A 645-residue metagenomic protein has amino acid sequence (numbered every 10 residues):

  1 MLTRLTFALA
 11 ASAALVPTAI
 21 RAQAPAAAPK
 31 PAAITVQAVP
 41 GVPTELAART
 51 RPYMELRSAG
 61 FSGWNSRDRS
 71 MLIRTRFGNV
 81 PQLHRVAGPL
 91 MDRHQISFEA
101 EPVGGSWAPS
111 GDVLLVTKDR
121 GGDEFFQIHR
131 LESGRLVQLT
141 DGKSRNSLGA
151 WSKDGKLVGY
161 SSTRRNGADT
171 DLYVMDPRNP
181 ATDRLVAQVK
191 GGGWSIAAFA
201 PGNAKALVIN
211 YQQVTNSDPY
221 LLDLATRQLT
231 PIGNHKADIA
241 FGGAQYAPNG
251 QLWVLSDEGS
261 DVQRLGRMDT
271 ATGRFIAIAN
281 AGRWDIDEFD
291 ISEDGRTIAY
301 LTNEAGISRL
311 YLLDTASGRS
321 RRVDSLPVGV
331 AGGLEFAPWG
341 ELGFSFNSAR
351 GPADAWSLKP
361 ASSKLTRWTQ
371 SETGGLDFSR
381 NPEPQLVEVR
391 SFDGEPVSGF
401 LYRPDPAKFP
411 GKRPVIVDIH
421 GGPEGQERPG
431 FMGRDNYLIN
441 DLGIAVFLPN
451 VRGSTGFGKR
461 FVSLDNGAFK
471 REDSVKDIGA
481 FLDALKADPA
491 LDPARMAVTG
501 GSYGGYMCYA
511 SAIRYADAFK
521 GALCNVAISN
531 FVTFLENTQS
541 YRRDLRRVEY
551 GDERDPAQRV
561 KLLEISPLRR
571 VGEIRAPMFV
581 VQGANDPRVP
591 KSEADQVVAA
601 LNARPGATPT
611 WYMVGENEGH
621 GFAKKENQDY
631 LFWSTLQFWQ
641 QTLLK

Functional and structural regions predicted by a protein language model:
A24-S58, V86-V103, R130-R145, R165-G167 (+7 more regions): Multi-bladed beta-propeller domains
F61-S70, G105-V113, G149-L157, A197-K205 (+4 more regions): Blade-terminus and WD-like Trp-Asp/Gly-His loop motifs, strongest in beta-propeller folds
R76-V80, R120-F126, R164-T170, Q212-S217 (+3 more regions): Short, solvent-exposed loop/turn segments at conserved positions within beta-propeller repeat blades
D393-P406: A short loop-to-beta-strand scaffold at the N-terminal edge of the catalytic core in hydrolase folds
R403, P410-G421: Short beta-strand element of the alpha/beta-hydrolase
P423-N436, S592-E593: The serine-hydrolase catalytic nucleophile loop
G430-P449: Short amphipathic alpha-helix adjacent to the substrate-entry channel of hydrolases
L448-K645: Active-site-proximal cap/loop segments of hydrolase catalytic domains
